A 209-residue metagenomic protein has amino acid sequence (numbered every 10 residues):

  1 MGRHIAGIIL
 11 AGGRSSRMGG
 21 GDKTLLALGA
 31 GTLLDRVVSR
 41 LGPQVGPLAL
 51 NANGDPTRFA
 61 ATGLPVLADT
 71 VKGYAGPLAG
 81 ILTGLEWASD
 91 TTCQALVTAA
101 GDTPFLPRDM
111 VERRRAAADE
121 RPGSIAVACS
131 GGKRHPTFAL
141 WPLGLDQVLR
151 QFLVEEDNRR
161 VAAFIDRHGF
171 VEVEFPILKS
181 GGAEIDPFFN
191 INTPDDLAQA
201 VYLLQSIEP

Functional and structural regions predicted by a protein language model:
G2-N158, D166-P187, V201-E208: Nucleotide and nucleotide-moiety/phosphate-recognizing core
I191: Regulatory input/activation interfaces that engage signals or partners
D196-A200: Histidine-centered active-site loop/cap adjacent to the catalytic His in serine esterases/O-acetyl transfer systems
